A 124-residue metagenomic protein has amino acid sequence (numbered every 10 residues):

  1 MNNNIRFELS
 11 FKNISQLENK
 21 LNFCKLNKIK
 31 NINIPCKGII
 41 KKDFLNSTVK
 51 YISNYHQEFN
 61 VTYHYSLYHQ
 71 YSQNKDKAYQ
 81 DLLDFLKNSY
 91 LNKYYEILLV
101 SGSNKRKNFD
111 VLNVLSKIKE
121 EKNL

Functional and structural regions predicted by a protein language model:
N2-L124: Active-site beta->alpha loop and helix N-cap motifs at the rims of alpha/beta catalytic domains
